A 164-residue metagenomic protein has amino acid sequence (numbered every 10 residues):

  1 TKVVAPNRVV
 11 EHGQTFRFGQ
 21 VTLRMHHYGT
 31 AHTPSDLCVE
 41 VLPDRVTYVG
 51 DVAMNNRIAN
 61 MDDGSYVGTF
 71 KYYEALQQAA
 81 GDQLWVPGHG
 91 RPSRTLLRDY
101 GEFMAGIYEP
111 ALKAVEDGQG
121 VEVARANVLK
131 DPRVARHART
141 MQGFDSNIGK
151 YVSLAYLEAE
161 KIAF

Functional and structural regions predicted by a protein language model:
T1-V4: Acidic/polar short surface loop at catalytic or gating sites that assists cofactor/ion binding and chemistry
P6-N7, D82: Short, well-ordered alpha-helix to beta-strand connector turns
N7, N55-N56, N60, N127 (+1 more regions): Detector for Asparagine
R8-H12: Short acidic-hydrophobic, aromatic-tinged amphipathic segments that line or gate anion-handling sites
T15, T22, H27-K113: Metallo-beta-lactamase
Q78-A80, S93-F164: Accessory terminal helices/loops
